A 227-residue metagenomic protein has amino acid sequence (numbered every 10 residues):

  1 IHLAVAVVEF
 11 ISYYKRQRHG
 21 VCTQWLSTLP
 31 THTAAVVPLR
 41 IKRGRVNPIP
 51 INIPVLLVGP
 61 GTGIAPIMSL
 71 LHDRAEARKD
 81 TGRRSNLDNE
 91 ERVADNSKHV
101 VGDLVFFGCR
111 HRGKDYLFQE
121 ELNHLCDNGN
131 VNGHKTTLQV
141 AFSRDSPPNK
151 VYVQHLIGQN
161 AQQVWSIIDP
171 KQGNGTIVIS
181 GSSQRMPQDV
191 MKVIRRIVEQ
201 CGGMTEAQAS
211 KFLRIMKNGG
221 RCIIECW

Functional and structural regions predicted by a protein language model:
I1-H2, V7-R43, H72-R84, E90-W227: Reductase modules of NAD(P)H-dependent flavoproteins
K42-P50: A short, basic/flexible loop-to-alpha-helix module at the beginning of a structural domain
I51-E76: Active-site beta-strand/loop microenvironment that shapes enzyme catalytic pockets
